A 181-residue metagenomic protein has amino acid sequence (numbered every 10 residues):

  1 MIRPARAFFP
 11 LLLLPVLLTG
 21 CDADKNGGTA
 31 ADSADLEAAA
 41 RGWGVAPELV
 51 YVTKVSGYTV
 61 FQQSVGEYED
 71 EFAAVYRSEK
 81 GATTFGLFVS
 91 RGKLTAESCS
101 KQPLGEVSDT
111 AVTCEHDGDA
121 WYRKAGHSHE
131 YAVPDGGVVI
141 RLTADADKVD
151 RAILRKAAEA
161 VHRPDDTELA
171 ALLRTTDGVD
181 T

Functional and structural regions predicted by a protein language model:
M1, N26, Q63, D166: Residue-level marker of positions within ordered structural domains that often coincide with functionally constrained
M1-F9: Bacterial N-terminal signal peptides that target proteins for export
P10-L14: Classic N-terminal secretory signal peptides
L17-G20: C-terminal motif of bacterial Sec signal peptides marking the signal peptidase cleavage site
A23: Short, conserved catalytic or interaction motifs in soluble domains
G28-S128: Short, solvent-exposed recognition patches
D109-T181: A short, solvent-exposed beta-edge/loop patch
